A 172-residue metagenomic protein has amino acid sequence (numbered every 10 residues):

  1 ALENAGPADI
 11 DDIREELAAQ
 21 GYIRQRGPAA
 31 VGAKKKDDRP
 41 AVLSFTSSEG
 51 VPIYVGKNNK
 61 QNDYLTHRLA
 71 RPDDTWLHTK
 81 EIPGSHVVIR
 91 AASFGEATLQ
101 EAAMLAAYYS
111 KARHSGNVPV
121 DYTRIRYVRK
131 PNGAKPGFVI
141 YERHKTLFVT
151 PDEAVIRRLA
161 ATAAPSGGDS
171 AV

Functional and structural regions predicted by a protein language model:
A1-V51: Coiled-coil termination/hinge junctions
F45-T46, Y54, Q61-V172: Phosphate-backbone binding interfaces of nucleic-acid-interacting proteins
